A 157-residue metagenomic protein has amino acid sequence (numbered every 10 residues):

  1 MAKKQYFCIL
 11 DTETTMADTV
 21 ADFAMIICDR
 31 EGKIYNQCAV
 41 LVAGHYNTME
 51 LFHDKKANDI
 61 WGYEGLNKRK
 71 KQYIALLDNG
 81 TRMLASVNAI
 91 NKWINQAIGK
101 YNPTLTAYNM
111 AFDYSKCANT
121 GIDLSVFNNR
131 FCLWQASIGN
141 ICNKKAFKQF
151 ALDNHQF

Functional and structural regions predicted by a protein language model:
K3-Y114, A118: Conserved non-catalytic scaffold segment of RNase H-like nuclease domains
L10, F131, F157: Single, functionally critical "micro-switch" positions that shape active/binding sites and transmembrane helices
A24, G121-I122, K145: Residues in and immediately flanking transmembrane alpha helices
R69-Y73, L124-N128, F157: Short, surface-exposed acidic
G99, I122-D123, G139-C142: Alpha-helix capping at helix-to-loop junctions
A111-L133: Substrate-recognition/cap helix-loop segment adjacent to the acidic, metal-dependent catalytic center of Asp-based
F131-A151: Short alpha-helix plus adjacent loop in nuclease-associated cores
A151-F157: Short, intrinsically disordered, charge-balanced linker/junction segments flanking boundaries in proteins
